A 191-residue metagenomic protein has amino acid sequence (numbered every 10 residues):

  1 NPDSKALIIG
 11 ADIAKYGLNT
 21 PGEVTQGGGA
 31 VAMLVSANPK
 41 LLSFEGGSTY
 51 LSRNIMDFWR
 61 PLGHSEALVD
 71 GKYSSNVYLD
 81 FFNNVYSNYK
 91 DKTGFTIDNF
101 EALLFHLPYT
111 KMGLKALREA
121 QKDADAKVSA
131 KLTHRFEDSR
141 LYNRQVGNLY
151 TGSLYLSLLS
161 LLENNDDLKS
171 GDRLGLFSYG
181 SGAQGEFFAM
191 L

Functional and structural regions predicted by a protein language model:
N1, L107-L191: Claisen-condensing/thiolase-fold acyl-transfer catalytic domains that form or cleave C-C bonds in fatty acid
P2-A6, G27-A30, A37-K40, N99-F100 (+2 more regions): Short coil/turn connectors at secondary-structure junctions
A6-D12, L34-V35, H106, L176-Y179: Short beta-strand segments
I9-G10, R53-A67, P108-L114, R144: Acyl-CoA/ACP chain-elongation machinery
K15, T20-D80, A183-L191: Condensing-enzyme catalytic core mediating Claisen C-C bond formation in acyl metabolism
N19-E23, L68-S74, E101, F136-L149 (+1 more regions): Cysteine-centered functional microenvironments
N83-E101, L161-D167: Phosphate/pyrophosphate-binding loops at sites that engage ATP/ADP/AMP, CoA/4′-phosphopantetheine, polyphosphate
